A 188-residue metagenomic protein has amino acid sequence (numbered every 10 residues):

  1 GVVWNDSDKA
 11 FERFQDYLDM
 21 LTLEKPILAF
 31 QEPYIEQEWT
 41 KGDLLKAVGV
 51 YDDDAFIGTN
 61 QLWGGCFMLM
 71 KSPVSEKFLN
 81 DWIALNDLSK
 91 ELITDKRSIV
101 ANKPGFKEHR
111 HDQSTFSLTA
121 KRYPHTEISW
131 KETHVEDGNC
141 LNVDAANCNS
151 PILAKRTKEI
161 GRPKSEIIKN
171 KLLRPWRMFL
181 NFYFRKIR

Functional and structural regions predicted by a protein language model:
G1-R188: Glycosyltransferase catalytic domains, chiefly GT-A lineage
